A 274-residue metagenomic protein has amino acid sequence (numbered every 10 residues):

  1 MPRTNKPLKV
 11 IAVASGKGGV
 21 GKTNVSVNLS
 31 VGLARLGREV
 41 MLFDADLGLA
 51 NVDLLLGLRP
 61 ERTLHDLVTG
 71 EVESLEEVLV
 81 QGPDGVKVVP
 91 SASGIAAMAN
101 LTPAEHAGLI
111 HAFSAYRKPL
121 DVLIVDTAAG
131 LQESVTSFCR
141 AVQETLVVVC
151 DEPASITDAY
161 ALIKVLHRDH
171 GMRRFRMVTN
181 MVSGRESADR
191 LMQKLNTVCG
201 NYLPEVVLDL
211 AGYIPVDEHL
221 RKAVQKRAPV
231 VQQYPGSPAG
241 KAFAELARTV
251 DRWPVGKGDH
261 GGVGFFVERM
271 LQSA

Functional and structural regions predicted by a protein language model:
M1-V10, G256-A274: Acidic-aromatic/histidine active-site loop/patch
V10-L75, V122-I124: Walker A/P-loop NTP-binding active-site region of P-loop NTPases, recognizing the glycine-rich GxxxxGKT/S
A45-K118, H219, V224-P229: P-loop/Walker-type NTP enzyme "switch/lid" segment
V122, T127-G212, V216, K222: Conserved catalytic-core segment of NTP-binding enzymes
V224-A242: C-terminal boundary of histidine-terminating zinc-finger modules
G236-G256: Extended, charge-rich low-complexity interaction segments
